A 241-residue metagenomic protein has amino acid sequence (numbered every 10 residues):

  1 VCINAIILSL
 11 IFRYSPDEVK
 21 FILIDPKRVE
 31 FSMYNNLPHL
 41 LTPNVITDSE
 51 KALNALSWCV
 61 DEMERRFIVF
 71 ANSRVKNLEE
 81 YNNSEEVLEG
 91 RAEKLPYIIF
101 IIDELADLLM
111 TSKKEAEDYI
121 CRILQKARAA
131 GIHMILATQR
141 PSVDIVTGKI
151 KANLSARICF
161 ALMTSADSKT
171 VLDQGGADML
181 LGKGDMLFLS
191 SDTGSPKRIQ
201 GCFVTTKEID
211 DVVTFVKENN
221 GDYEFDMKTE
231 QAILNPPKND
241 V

Functional and structural regions predicted by a protein language model:
V1-V75, L95-L162, A166-L172, G176-L180 (+2 more regions): P-loop NTPase catalytic phosphate-binding loop
W58, E80-A92, R122-I123: Conserved alpha-helical scaffold flanking the Walker A/P-loop in AAA+ ATPase domains
E62, S84, V212-F215: Residues that form generic nucleotide/phosphate-binding pockets
R66, L88, D178, N219-Y223: Short secondary-structure junctions and interdomain/linker hinges
N72-Y81, M227-Q231: Short catalytic/ligand-gating loop segments at beta-alpha or beta-beta junctions within enzyme catalytic domains
V87-L88, S155-A156, M227: Short alpha-helix boundary/capping motifs
S190-V241: Conserved alpha/beta core segments of nucleic-acid transaction machinery
